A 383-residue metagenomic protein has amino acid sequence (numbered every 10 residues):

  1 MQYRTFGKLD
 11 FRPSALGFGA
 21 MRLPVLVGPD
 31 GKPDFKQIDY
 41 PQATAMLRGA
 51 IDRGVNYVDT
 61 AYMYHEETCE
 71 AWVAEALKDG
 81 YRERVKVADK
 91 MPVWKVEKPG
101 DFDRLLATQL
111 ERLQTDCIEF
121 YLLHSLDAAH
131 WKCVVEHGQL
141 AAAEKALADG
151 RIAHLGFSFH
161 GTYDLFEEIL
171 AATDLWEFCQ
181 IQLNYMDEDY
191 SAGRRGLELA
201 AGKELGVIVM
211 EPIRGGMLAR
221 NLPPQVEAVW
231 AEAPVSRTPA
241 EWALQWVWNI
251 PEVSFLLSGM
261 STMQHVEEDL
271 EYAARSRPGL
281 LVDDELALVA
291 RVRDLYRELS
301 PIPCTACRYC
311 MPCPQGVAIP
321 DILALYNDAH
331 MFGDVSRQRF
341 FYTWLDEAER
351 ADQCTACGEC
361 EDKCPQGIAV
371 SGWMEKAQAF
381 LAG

Functional and structural regions predicted by a protein language model:
M1-V85, A142, A148: N-terminal binding-site loop/beta-alpha segment at the start of enzyme catalytic domains that lines or forms
Q2, Q42-M46, C69-A76, L105-Q109 (+6 more regions): A general structural detector for well-ordered alpha-helical segments in enzyme core domains, enriched
F6, F18, A50, V58 (+12 more regions): Conserved, mostly hydrophobic/aromatic
V27-P29, D34-F35, W94-I213, N221-V226 (+2 more regions): Glycine/proline-rich, positively charged, aromatic-decorated active-site loop/lid region on the catalytic face
G49, R53, R112-L113, G150 (+1 more regions): Structural motif
N56, R195-G383: Structured C-terminal cap/extension of enzyme domains
Y57-M63, A153-F157, Q180-I181, F255-L257: Short catalytic-loop micro-motif centered on adjacent basic/acidic residues
E70-K86, L140, T173-C179, L270-S276: Short, electropositive alpha-helical surface patch
